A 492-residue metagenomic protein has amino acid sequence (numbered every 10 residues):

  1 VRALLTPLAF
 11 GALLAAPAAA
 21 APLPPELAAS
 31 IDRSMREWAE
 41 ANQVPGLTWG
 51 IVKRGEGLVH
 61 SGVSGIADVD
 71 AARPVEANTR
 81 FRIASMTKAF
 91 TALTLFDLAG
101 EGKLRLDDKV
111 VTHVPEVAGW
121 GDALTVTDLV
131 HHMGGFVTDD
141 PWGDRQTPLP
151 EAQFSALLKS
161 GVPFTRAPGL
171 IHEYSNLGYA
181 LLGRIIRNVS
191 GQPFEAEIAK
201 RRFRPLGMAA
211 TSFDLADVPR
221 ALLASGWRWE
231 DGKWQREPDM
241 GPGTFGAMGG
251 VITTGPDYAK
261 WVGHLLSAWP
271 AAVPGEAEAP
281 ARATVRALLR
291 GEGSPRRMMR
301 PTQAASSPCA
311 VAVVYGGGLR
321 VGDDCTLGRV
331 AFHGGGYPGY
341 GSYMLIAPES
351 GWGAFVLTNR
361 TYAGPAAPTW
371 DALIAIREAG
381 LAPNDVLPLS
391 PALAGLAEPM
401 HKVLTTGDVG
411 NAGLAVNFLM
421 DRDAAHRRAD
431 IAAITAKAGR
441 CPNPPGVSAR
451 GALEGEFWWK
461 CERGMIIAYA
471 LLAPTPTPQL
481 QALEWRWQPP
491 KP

Functional and structural regions predicted by a protein language model:
T6-A15: Bacterial N-terminal signal peptides
A18-P22: Boundary at the C-terminal end of the N-terminal hydrophobic targeting segment
P24-F81, G100-D108, E151-A152, A156 (+2 more regions): Short, conserved catalytic-motif segment at the N-terminal edge
E56-D68, G121-P338: Short, surface-exposed loop or secondary-structure junction motifs that flank catalytic or metal-binding residues
P295-A304, G328, V356-H426, P490-P492: Short, gly/Ser/Thr-rich active-site loops of penicillin-recognizing serine hydrolases
H333, Y343-N359, I467-L471, L480-R486: Short, well-ordered beta-strand elements
D408-R450: Short solvent-exposed beta->alpha transition segments
S448-P492: Exposed beta-sheet edge and beta->alpha loop/turn motif
